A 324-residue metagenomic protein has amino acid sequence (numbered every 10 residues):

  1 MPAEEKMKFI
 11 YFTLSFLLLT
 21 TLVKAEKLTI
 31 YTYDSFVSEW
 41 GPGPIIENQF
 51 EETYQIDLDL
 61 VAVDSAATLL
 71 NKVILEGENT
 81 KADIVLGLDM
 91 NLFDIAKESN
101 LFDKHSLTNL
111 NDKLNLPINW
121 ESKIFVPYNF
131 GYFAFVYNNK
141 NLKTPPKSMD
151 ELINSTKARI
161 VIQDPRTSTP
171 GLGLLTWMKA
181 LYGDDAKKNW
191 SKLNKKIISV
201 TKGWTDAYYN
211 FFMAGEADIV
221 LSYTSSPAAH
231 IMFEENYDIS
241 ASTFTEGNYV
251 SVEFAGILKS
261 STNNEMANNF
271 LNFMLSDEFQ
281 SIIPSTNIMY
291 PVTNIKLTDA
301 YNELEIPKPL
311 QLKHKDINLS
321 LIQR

Functional and structural regions predicted by a protein language model:
T21-A25: Sec/Tat signal peptide C-region and signal peptidase I cleavage site
Y31-G43, D64-A67, K81-A217: Extracytoplasmic ligand-binding site segments that recognize negatively charged/polar headgroups
P44-L60: Short alpha-helix C-terminal cap/hinge motif
N91-I95, M213, A217-D238, N287: A ligand-binding cleft/hinge motif common to bilobed small-molecule-binding domains
D103-N111, K123-P127, D150, I219 (+2 more regions): Short beta-strand->loop
N115, G131, W190-N194, V200-K202 (+2 more regions): Periplasmic-binding protein-like
A134-N141, S251-N263, I282-S285: A bilobed periplasmic-binding-protein/Venus flytrap-type ligand-binding module shared by bacterial periplasmic
L258-H314: Mature extracytoplasmic/periplasmic domains
